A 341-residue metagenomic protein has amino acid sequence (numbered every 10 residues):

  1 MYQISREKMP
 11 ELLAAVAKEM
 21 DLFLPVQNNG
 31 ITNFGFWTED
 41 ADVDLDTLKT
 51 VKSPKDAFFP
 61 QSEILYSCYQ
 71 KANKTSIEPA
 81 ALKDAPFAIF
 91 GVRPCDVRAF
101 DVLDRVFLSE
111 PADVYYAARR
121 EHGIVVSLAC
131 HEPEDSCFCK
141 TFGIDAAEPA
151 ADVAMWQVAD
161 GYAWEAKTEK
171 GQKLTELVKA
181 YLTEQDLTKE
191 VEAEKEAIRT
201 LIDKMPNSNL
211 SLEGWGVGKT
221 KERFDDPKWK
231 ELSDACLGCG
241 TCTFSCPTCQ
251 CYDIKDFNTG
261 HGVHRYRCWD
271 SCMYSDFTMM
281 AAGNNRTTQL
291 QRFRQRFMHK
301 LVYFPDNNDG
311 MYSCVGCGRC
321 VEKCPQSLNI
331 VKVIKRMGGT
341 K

Functional and structural regions predicted by a protein language model:
M1-K219: Iron-sulfur-associated redox domains of electron-transfer enzymes in respiratory and anaerobic energy metabolism
K8-L12, C242, C268, N329: General structural feature for long, well-ordered alpha-helical segments within catalytic domains of soluble enzymes
V16, D104, C236, M337-T340: Alpha-helix boundary/capping residues
R93, G240, F244, E322: Short alpha-helical basic/polar micro-motif
F100, P247-C251, P325: Active-site-flanking alpha-helical
S211-D234, Y252-K341: Ferredoxin-type iron-sulfur electron-transfer modules in oxidoreductases and energy-metabolism complexes
S233-D253: Basic (Lys/Arg-enriched) interaction patch that binds polyanionic ligands
